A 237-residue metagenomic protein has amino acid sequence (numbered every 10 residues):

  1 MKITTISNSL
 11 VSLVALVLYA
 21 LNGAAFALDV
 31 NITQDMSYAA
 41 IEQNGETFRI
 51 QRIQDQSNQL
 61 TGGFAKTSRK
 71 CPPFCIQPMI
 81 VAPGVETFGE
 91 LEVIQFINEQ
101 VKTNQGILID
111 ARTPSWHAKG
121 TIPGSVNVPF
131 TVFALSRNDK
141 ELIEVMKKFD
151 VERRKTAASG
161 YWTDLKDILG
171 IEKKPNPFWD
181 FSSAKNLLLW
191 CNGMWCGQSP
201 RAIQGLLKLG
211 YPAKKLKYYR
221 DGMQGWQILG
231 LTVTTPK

Functional and structural regions predicted by a protein language model:
M1-L13: Bacterial N-terminal signal peptides that target proteins for export
V11-G23: Bacterial N-terminal signal peptides
A25-I122, F130, R137: Flexible, polar/low-complexity N-terminal or interdomain linker segments that lie immediately upstream of folded
T61-G84, D139-E172: Aromatic- and Gly/Pro-rich amphipathic surface segment
I107-D110, S125-P129, N186-W190, L216-Y218: Structural recognition of the beta-strand scaffold that forms the well-ordered cores of secreted hydrolase catalytic
T113-H117, V132-L135, G193-G197, G222-W226: Solvent-exposed loop/turn segments at secondary-structure junctions within structured extracellular/periplasmic domains
M146-M223: Catalytic cysteine-centered active loop of the rhodanese-like fold, especially the PTP/DSP P-loop
L229-K237: Active-site neighborhoods of enzymes that stabilize oxyanions during catalysis
